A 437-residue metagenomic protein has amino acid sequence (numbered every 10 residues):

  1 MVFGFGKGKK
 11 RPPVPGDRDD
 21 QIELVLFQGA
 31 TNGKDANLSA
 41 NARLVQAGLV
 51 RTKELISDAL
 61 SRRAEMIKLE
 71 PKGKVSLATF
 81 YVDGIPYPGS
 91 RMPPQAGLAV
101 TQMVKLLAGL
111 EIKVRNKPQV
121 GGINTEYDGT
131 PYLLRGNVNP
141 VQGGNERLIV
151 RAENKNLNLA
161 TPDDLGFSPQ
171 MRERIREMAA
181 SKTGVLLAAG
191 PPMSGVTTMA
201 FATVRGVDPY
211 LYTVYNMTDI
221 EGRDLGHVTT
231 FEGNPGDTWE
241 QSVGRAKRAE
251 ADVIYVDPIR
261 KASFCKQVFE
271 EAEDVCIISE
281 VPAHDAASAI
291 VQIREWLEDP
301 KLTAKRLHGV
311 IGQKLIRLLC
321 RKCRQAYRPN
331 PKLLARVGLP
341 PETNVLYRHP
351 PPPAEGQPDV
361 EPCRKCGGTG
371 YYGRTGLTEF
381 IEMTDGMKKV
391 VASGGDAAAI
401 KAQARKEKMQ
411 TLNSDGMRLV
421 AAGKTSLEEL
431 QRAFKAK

Functional and structural regions predicted by a protein language model:
F3-G4, P13-D17, L24-V25, A30 (+1 more regions): Short, flexible helix-loop junctions that flank or precede catalytic/ligand sites
